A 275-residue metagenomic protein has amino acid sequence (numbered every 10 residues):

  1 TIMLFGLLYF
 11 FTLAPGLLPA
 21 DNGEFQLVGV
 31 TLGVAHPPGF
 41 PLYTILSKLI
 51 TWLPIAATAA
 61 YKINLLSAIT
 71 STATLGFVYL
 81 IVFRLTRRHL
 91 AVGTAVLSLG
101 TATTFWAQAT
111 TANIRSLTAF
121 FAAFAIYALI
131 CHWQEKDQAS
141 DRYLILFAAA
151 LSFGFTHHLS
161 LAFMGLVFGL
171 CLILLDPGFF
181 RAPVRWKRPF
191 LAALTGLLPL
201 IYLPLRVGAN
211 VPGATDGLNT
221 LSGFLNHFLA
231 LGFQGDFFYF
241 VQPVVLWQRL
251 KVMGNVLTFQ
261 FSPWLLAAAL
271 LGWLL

Functional and structural regions predicted by a protein language model:
M3, L65-T86, F124-A128, W273: Transmembrane-helix motifs of polytopic, lipid-linked glycan transferases
L13-F25, A35-L46, Y61, P212-L218: Extracytoplasmic catalytic/substrate-binding loops of multi-pass membrane glycan-assembly enzymes
V28-A57, A68-I69: Short hydrophobic/aromatic helix or loop-helix immediately within or flanking a transmembrane segment in polytopic
V28-T31, V96, R142-H157, G169-C171: Membrane-interface alpha helices of multi-pass inner-membrane proteins
V78-T101, A119-F120, R142: Transmembrane-helix signature of polytopic, membrane-embedded enzymes that assemble or transfer cell-envelope glycans
T86-H89, A109, A125-L144, L151-F153 (+1 more regions): Membrane-interface transmembrane helices that cradle and orient dolichyl/undecaprenyl
A107-R115: Short acidic/glycine- and proline-prone juxtamembrane loop motifs at membrane-interface regions of multi-pass membrane
R115, A162, G169-L274: Transmembrane-lumen/periplasm boundary regions of multi-pass, lipid-linked membrane glycan transferases
